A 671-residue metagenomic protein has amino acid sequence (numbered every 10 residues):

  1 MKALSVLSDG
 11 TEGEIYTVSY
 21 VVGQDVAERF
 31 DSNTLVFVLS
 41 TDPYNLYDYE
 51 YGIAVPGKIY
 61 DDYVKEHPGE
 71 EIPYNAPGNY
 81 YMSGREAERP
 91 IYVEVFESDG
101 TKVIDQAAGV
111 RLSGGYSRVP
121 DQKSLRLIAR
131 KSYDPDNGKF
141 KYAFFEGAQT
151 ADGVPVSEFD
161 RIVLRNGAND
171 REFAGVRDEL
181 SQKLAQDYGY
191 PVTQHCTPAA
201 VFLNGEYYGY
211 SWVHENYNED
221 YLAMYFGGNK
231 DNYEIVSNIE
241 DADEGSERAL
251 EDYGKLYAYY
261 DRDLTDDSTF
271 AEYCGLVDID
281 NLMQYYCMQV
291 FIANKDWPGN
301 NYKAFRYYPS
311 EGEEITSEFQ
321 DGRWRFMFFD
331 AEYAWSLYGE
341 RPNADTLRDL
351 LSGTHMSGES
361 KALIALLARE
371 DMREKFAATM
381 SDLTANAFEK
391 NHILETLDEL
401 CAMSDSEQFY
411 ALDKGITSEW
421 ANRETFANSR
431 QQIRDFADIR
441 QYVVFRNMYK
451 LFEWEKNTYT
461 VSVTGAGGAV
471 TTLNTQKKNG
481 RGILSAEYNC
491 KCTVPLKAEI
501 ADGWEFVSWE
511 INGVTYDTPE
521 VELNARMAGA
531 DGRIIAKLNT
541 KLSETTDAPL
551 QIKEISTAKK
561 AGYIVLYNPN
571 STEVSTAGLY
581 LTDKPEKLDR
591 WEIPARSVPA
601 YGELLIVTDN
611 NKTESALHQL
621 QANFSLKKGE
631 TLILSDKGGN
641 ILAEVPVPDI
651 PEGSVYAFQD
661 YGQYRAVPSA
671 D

Functional and structural regions predicted by a protein language model:
N33-V36, D42-I59, H67-E71, Y80-S83 (+9 more regions): Middle-to-C-terminal accessory/interaction subdomains
L39, K65-R248: Conserved ATP-binding subdomain of kinase catalytic cores across diverse folds
Q106-R118, D405-F409, Q621-D671: Conserved beta-structured recognition patch
A411-L412, C492-T518: Surface-exposed interfaces of beta-sheet-rich extracellular modules
S462, P519-L542: Conserved "repeat-terminator" motif of extracellular CCP/Sushi domains
L473-W504, A528: Extracellular modular ligand-binding repeats in secreted and cell-surface proteins
K541-P585, S625-K628, P646-I650, D660: A structural motif detector for short, solvent-exposed N-terminal "entry" segments of globular domains
E586-A616: Intrinsically disordered, low-complexity Pro/Gly/Ser/Thr-rich segments with frequent PxxP/GP/PP motifs and embedded
